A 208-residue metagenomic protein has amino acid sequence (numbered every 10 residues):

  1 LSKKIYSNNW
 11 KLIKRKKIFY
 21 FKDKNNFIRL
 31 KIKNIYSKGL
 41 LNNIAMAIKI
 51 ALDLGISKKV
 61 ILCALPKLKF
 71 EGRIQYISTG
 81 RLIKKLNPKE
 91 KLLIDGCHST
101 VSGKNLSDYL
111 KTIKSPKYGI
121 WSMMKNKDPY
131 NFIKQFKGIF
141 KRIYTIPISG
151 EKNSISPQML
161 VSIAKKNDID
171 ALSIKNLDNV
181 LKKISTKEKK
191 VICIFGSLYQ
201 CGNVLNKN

Functional and structural regions predicted by a protein language model:
L1, G103-K104, P129-N131, I155 (+1 more regions): Short glycine-/acidic-enriched loop or helix-start segments at secondary-structure transitions that form or flank
L1-I32: Extended acidic/charged loop-beta regions that coordinate divalent cations and stabilize anionic phosphate/carboxylate
K4, N9, K89-L92, I133-V191: C-terminal helical cap/extension that packs against the catalytic core of soluble nucleotide-cofactor enzymes
K14, Y76, S173-I174: A structural preference for short, hydrophobic beta-strand core positions in alpha/beta folds
K17, H98, W121-K125, P147-K152: Short, acidic/turn-prone active-site loops that include or flank metal/cofactor- and phosphate-binding residues
F27-R142: Nucleotide phosphate-binding/pyrophosphate-handling subdomain across enzymes that bind or process nucleotide phosphates
S197: Active-site-proximal loop/hinge segments that shape catalytic or ion-binding/gating pockets
